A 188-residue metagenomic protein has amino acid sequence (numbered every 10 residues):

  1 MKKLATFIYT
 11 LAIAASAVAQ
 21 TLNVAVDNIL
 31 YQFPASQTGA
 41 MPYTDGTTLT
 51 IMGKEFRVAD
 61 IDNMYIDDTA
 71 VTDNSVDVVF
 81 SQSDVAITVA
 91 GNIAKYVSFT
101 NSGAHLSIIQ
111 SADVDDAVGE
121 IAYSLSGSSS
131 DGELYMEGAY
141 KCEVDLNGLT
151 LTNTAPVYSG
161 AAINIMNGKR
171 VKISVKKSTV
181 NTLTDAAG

Functional and structural regions predicted by a protein language model:
K2-T10: Sec-dependent signal peptide recognition, specifically the positively charged N-region followed immediately by
A17-V24: Boundary at the C-terminal end of the N-terminal hydrophobic targeting segment
A25-L30: Short acidic/polar N-terminal linker immediately downstream of export determinants
Y31-F33, F56, L151, V180: Short, isolated positions in well-ordered beta-strands
Q32-T44, R57-T69: Structured surface patches comprising rigid loops and adjacent beta-strands/short helices at the edges of well-ordered
T50-I51: Soluble extracellular-acting proteins and domains
D68-G188: A composition-driven surface/loop motif
